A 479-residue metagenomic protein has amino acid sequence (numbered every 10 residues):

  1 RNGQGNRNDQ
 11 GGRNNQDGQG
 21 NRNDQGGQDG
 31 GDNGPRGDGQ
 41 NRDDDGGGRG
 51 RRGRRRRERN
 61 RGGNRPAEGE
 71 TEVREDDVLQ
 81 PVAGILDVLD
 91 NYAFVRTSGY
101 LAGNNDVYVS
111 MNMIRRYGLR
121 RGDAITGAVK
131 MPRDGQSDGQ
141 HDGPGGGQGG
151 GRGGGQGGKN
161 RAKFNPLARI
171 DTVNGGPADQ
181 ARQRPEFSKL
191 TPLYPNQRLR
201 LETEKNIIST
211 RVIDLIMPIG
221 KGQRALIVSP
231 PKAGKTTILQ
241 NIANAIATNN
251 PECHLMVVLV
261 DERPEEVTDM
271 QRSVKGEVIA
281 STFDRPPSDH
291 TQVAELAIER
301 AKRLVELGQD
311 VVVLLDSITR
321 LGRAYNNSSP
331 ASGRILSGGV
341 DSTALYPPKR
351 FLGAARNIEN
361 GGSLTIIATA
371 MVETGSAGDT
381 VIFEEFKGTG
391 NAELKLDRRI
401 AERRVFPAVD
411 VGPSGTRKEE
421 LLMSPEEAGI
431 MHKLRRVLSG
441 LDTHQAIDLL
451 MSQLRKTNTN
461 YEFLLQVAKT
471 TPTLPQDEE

Functional and structural regions predicted by a protein language model:
R1-Y92, R96-S98, A102, R115 (+2 more regions): Acidic low-complexity intrinsically disordered regions
E70-V78, G84-D87, T97-G99, D106 (+16 more regions): Replace "in large, NTP-powered and nucleic-acid-processing enzymes" with "in large, NTP-powered factors and other
R74-L79, I208-V212, A297-R300, F351: Phosphate-interacting basic helix/loop segments used at nucleotide- and nucleic-acid interfaces
G84-D90, T97-G99, M111, V129-M131 (+12 more regions): Flexible glycine-/small-residue-rich
V107-R115, R211-V212: Short alpha-helix capping/helix-loop boundary micro-motifs
L119, M131-G135, G139-G145, G153-I227: P-loop NTP-binding catalytic core
K205-E262, I298: P-loop NTPase nucleotide-binding module
A243-A245, L255-E479: P-loop NTPase catalytic core
